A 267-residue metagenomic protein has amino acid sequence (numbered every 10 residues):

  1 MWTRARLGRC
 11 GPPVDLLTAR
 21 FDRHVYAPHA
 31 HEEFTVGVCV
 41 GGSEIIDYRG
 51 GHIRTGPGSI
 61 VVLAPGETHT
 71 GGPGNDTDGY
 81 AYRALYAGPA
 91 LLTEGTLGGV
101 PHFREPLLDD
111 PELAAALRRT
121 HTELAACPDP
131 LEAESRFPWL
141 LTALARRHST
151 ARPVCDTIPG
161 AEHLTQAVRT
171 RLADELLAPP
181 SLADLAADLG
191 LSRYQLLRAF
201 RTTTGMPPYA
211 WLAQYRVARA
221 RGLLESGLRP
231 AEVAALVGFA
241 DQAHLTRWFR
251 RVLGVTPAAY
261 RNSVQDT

Functional and structural regions predicted by a protein language model:
W2-P101: N-terminal regulatory/effector-sensing and dimerization cores that precede helix-turn-helix DNA-binding domains
F21, S149-D156, A199-T204: Short, Lys/Arg-enriched N-terminal segment that forms or immediately precedes the first helix of a structured domain
T96-V154: Amphipathic alpha-helical segments enriched in hydrophobic/aromatic residues interleaved with Lys/Arg
E112-A126, L164-E175, R219, L223-S226: Solvent-exposed, amphipathic alpha-helical segments
T170-A183, L191, T202-Q242, T246 (+2 more regions): Terminal helix-turn-helix DNA-binding modules in bacterial transcription factors
L185-R193, L197: Helix-turn-helix
